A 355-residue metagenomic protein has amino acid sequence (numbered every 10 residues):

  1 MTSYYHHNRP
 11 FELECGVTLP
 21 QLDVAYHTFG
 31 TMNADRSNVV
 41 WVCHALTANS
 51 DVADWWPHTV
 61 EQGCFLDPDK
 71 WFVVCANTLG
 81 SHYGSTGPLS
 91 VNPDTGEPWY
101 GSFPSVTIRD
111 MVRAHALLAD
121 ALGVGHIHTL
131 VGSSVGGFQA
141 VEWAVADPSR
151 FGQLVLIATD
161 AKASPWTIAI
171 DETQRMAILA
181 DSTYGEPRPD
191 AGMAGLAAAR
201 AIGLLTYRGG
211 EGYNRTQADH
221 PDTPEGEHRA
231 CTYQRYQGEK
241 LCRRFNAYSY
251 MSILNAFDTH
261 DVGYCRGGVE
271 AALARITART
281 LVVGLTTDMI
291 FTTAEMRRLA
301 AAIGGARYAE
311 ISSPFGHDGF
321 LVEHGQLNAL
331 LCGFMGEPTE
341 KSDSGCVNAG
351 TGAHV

Functional and structural regions predicted by a protein language model:
M1-V39, S344-V347, A353-V355: Catalytic-loop region of hydrolases
H27-P93: N-terminal cap/lid subdomain of alpha/beta-hydrolase-fold enzymes
C64-A119, I168, E172-S182: Cap/lid segment of the alpha/beta-hydrolase catalytic domain
H126-P165: Conserved hydrolase catalytic core segment
R150-G152, L156-K240: Alpha/beta-hydrolase-fold enzymes
C265-V269, A278, M289-A301: Short alpha-helix in the alpha/beta-hydrolase fold that links the catalytic acid
I276, V282-G284: Short beta-strand/loop motif that positions the catalytic acidic residue of the alpha/beta-hydrolase fold
R297-R298, G305-V355: Catalytic active-site module of serine/aspartate enzymes centered on a nucleophile-bearing elbow/loop
